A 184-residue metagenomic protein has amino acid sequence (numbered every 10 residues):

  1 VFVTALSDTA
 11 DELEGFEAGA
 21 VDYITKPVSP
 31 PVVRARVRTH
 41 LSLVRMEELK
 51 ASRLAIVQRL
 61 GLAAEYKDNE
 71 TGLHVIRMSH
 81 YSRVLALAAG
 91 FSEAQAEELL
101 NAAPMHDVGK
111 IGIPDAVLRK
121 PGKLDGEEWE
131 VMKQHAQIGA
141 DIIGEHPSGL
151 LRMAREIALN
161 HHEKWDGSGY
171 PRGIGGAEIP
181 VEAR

Functional and structural regions predicted by a protein language model:
A10, I24-V37: C-terminal output helix
D11-F16: Residue preferences within the helical output face of two-component receiver
R36-L54: Interdomain signal-transducing alpha-helical coiled-coil linkers
E48-I56, A63, A116: Signal-transducing coiled-coil linker helix
Y66-R184: Metal-dependent catalytic cores of enzymes that make or break cyclic nucleotides and related phosphoester linkages
